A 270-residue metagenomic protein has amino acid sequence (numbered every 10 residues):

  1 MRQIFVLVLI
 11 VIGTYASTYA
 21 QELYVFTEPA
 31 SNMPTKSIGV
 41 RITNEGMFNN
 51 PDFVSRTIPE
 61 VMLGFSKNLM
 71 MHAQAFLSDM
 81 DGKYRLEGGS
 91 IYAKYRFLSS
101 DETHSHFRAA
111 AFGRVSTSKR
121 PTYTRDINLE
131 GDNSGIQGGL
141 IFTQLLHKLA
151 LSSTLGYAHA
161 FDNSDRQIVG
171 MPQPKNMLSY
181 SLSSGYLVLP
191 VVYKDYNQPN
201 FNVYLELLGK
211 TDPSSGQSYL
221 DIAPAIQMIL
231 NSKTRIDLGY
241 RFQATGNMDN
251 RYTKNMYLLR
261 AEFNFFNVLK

Functional and structural regions predicted by a protein language model:
I4-G13: Sec-dependent N-terminal signal peptides
Y15-S17: Intrinsic disorder/low-complexity segments
Y19-S153, Y157-N163, M171-K270: Transmembrane beta-barrel domains of Gram-negative outer membranes and organellar outer membranes
